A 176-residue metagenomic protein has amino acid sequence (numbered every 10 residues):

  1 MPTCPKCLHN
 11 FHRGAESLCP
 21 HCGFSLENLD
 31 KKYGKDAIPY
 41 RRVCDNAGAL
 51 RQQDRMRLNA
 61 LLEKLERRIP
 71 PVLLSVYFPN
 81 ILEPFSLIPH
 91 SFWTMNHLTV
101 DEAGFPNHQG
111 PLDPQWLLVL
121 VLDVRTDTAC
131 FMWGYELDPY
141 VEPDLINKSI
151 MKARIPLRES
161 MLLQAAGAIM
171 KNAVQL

Functional and structural regions predicted by a protein language model:
P5-L8, R13-L176: Folded, non-transmembrane soluble domains that reside on the lumenal/extracytoplasmic side of membranes
